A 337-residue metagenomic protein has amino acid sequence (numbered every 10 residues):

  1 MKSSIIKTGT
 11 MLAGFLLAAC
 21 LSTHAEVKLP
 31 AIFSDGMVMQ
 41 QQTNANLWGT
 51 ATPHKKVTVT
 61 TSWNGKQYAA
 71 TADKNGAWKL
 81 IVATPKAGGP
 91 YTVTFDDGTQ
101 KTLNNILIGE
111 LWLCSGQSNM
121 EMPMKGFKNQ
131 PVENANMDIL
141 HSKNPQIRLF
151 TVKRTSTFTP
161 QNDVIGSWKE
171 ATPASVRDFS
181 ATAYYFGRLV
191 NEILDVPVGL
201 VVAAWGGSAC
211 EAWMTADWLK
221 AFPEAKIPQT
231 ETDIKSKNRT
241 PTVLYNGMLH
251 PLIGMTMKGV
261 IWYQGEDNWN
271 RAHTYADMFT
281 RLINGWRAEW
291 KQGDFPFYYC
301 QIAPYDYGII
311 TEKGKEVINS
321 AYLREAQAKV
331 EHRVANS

Functional and structural regions predicted by a protein language model:
M1-E26: Bacterial Sec-dependent N-terminal signal peptides
E26-S337: Cell-envelope and extracellular/periplasmic
